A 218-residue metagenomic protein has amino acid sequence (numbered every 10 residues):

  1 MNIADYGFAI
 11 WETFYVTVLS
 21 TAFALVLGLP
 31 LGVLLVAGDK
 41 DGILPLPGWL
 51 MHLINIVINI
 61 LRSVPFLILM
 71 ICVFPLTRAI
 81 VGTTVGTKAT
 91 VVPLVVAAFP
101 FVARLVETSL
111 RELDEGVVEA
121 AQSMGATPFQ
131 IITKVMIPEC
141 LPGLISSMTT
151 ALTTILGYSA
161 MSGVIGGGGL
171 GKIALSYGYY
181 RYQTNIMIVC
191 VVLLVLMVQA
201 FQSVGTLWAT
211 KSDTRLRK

Functional and structural regions predicted by a protein language model:
G7-G38: Transmembrane alpha-helix signature in integral membrane proteins
F8, E12-V16, N59-R62, F66-F99 (+1 more regions): Loop-to-helix entry region at the N-terminal start of transmembrane alpha-helices in multi-pass membrane transporters
V18, P128-M161: Transmembrane alpha-helices
V26-L31, K88-V92, V96-V118, M148-T149 (+2 more regions): Membrane-embedded alpha-helices of multi-pass transport/permease systems
L34-C72, L94, F99, R104-T108: Cytoplasmic-entry segments and transmembrane alpha-helices of multi-pass inner-membrane transporters
L34-D41, M187-K218: C-terminal transmembrane helix and the adjacent membrane-cytosol boundary/short C-terminal tail of inner/organellar
L76, S147-L196, L207: Non-cytoplasmic
L105-L144, A174, T214, K218: Short cytoplasmic-facing helical segments at TM-TM junctions of multi-pass membrane proteins
